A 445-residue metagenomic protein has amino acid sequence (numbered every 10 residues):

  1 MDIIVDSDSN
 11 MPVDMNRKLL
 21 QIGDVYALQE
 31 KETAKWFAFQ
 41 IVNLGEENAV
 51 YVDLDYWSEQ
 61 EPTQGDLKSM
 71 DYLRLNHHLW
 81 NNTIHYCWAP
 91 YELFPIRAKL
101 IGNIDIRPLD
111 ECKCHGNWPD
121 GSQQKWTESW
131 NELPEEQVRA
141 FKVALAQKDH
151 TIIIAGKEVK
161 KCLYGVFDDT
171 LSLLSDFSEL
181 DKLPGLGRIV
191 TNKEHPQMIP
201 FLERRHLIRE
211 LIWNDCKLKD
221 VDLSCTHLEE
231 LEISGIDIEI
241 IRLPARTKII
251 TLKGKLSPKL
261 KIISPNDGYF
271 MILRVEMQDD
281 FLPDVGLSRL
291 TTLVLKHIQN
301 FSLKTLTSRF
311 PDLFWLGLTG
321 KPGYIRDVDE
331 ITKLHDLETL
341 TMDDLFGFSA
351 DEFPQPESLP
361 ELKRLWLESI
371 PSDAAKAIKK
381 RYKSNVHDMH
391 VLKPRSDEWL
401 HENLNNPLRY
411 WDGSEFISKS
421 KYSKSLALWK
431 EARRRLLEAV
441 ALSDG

Functional and structural regions predicted by a protein language model:
M1-Q21: Mixed-charge, Lys/Arg-rich low-complexity intrinsically disordered regions
A34-G45: Short beta-strand-centered aromatic/proline hotspots
N43-L67: Basic/aromatic-rich interaction segments and small domains that mediate binding to polyanionic partners
L44, A441-G445: Core of folded catalytic or high-affinity ligand/protein-binding domains in predominantly eukaryotic proteins
Q60-V138: Intrinsically disordered, low-complexity, charged/polar segments
V143-K376, K380-D397: Concave beta-strand-loop units of leucine-rich repeat
R395-A441: Short terminal alpha-helical segments
